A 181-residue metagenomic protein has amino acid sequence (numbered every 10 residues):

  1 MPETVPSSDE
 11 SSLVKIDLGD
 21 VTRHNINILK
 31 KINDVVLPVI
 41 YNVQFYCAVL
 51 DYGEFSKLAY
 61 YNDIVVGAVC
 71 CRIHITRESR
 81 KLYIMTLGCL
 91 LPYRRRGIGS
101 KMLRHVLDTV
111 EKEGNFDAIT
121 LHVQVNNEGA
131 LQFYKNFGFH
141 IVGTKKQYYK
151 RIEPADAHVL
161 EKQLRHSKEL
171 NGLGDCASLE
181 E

Functional and structural regions predicted by a protein language model:
P2-V5, S11-S12, I16, D20-R94 (+3 more regions): Acetyl-CoA-dependent GNAT
G53, E78, N127, R151-A155: Short acidic/glycine-enriched loop/turn segments that link adjacent beta-strands
F55, V66, G97, I119 (+1 more regions): Intrinsically disordered, low-complexity terminal regions enriched in Ser/Thr/Gln/Glu/Pro/Gly/Ala
S79-K81, A118, A157: A generic structural signal for beta-strand entry/edge sites
T86, L90-R104, E113, A118 (+2 more regions): Conserved glycine-rich acetyl-CoA-binding loop
T120-H122, K135, H140-V159: Conserved catalytic-core motifs of GNAT/GCN5-like acyltransferases
A130, E169-L170: Intrinsically disordered, low-complexity acidic/polar segments
